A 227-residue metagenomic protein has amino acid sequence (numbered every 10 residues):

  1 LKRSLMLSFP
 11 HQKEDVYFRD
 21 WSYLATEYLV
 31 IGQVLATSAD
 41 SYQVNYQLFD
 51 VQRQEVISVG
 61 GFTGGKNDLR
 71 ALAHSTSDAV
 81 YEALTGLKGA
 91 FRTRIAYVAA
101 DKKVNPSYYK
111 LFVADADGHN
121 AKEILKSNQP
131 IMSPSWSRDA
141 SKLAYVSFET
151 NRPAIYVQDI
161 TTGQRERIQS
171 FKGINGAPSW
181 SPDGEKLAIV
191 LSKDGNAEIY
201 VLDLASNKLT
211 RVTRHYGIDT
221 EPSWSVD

Functional and structural regions predicted by a protein language model:
L1, L29-Q33, Q43-F49, S58-G61 (+2 more regions): Soluble periplasmic/extracytoplasmic beta-strand elements of cell-envelope proteins
L1-R19, V30-Q33: Short beta-strand->alpha-helix linker/helix-N-cap micro-motif that forms a surface specificity/interaction loop
S4-F9, D115-M132, Q158-G176, L202-T220: Multi-bladed beta-propeller domains
A39, Q52-E123: C-terminal/domain-edge helix-coil "capping" segments
V44, T93, Y109-L111, P153-I155 (+3 more regions): Repetitive beta-architecture junctions, highlighting loop-to-beta-strand starts across blade-like repeats
K88, A100-K110, K126-Q129, V146-I155 (+3 more regions): A flexible loop/linker signature enriched in serine peptidases of the S9 family
G89-F91, R138-D139, P182-D183, V226-D227: Residue-level detector of Asp-centered blade-edge/turn motifs that repeat once per structural unit in beta-propeller
I95, A140-A144, G184-A188: Hydrophobic beta-strand positions that form the internal "hydrophobic ladder" of WD40/Gbeta-like beta-propeller blades
